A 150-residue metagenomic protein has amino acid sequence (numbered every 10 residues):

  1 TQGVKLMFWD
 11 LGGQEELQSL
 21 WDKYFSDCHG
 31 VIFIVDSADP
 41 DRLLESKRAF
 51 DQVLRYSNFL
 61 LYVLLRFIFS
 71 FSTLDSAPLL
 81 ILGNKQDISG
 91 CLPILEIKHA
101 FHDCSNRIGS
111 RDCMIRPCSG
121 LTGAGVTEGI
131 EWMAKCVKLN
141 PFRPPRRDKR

Functional and structural regions predicted by a protein language model:
Q2-S19, D39: Switch II (G3) loop of P-loop NTPases
W9-Q14, L82-K85, R116-G123: Structured beta-strand/turn binding interfaces of compact recognition modules in eukaryotic regulators
L17-P40, A49-L60, L65-T73: Inter-motif core of Ras-like GTPase G domains
L17-S19, R42-E45, G90-I94: Conserved ATPase-coupling elements of RecA-like P-loop NTPase cores
D22-Y24, S46-F50, I94-K98, I130-E131: Short, glycine/charged-enriched secondary-structure capping and boundary segments
G30-I34, N58-Y62, T73-K85, I97 (+1 more regions): Conserved beta-strand/loop subsegment of P-loop NTPase cores
S89-R150: Canonical P-loop GTPase G-domain recognition
